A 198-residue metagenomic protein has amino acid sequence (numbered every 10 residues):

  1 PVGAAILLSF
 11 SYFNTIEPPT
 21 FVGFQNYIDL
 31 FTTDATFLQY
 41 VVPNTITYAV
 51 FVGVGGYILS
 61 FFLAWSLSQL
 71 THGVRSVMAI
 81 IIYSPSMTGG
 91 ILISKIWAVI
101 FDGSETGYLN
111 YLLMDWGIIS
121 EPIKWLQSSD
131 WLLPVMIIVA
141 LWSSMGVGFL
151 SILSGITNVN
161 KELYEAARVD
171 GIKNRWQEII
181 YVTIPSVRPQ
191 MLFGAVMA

Functional and structural regions predicted by a protein language model:
P1-A198: A structural signal for multi-pass alpha-helical bundles of membrane permease subunits that mediate small-molecule
